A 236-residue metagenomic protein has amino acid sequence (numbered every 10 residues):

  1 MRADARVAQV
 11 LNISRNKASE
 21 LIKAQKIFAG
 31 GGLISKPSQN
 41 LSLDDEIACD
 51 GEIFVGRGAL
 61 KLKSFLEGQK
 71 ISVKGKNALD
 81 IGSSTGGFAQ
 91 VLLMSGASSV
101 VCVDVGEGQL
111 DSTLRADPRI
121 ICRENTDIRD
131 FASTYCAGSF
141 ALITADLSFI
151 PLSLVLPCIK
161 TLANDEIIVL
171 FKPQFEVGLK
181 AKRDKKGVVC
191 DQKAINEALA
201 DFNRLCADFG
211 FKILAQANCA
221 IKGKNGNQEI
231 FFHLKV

Functional and structural regions predicted by a protein language model:
M1-L43, N77: A basic, amphipathic helix-loop patch mediating RNA/tRNA/ribosome contacts
E67-K74, T134-A137: Glycine-rich helix-loop-beta junction characteristic of Rossmann-like nucleotide cofactor-binding loops
K74-S84: Conserved class I S-adenosyl-L-methionine
T85-G96: Conserved SAM-binding loop of SAM-dependent methyltransferases across substrates and taxa, primarily the Class I
V101-L154: S-adenosyl-L-methionine
S153-I168: A short glycine-rich, Lys/Arg-flanked "PGG" loop and its adjoining helix->strand segment in the class I
P173-C190: Short, glycine-/aromatic-enriched active-site segment of Class I SAM-dependent methyltransferases
I221-V236: Core SAM-dependent methyltransferase catalytic element
